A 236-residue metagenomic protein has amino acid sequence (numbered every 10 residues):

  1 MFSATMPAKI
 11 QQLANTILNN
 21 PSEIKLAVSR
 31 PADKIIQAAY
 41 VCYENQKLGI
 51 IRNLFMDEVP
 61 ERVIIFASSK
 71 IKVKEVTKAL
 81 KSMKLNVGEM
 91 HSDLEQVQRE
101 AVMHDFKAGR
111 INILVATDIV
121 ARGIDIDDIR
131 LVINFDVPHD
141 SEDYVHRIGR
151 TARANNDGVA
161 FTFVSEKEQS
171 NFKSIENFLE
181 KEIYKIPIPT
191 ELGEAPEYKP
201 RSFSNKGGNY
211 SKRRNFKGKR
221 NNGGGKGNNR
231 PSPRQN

Functional and structural regions predicted by a protein language model:
M1-E194: Conserved helicase RecA-like core
A108, K173-N236: Basic Arg/Gly/Lys-rich low-complexity intrinsically disordered segments
